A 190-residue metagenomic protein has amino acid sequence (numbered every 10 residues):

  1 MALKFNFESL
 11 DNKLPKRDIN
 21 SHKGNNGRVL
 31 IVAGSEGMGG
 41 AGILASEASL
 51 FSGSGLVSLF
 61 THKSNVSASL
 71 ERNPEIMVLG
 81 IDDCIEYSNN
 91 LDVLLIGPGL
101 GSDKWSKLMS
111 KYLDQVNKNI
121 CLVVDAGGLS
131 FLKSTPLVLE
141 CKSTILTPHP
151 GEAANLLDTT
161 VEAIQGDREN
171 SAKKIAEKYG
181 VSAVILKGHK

Functional and structural regions predicted by a protein language model:
M1-C121, S130-I145, A154-K190: Small-residue (G/A/S/T)-rich helix-start motifs and N-terminal tracts that mark the onset
H149: Short, conserved phosphate/pyrophosphate- and ester-handling motifs at nucleotide-, phospho-/glycolipid
